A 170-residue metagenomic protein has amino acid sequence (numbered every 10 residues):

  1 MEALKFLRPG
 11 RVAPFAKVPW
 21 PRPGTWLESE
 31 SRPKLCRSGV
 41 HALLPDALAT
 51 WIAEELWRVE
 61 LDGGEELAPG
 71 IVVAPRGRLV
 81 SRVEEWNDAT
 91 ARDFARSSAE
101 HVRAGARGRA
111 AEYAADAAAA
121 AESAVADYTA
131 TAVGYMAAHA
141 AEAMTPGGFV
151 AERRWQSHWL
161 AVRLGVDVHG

Functional and structural regions predicted by a protein language model:
M1-G170: Short, glycine-biased loop/turn motifs at secondary-structure junctions and in low-complexity Ser/Thr/Pro-rich termini
